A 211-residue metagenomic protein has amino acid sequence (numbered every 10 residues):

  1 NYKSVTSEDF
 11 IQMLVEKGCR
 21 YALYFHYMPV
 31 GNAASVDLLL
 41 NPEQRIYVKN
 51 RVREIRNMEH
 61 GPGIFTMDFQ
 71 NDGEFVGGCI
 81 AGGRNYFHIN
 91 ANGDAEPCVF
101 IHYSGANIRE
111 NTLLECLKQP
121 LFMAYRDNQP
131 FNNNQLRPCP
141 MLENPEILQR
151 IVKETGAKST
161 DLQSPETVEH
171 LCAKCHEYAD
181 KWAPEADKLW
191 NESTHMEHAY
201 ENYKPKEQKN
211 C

Functional and structural regions predicted by a protein language model:
N1-G78, G82, A91-E96, F100-N111: Radical SAM enzyme [4Fe-4S]-AdoMet core and its adjacent flexible, acidic and glycine-rich loops/tails across
R84, N92, N134-L136: Active-site lining segments that contact anionic ligands and/or coordinate catalytic metals
F100-C211: Flexible mid-to-C-terminal extensions adjoining Fe-S/redox cofactors in radical SAM and related proteins
